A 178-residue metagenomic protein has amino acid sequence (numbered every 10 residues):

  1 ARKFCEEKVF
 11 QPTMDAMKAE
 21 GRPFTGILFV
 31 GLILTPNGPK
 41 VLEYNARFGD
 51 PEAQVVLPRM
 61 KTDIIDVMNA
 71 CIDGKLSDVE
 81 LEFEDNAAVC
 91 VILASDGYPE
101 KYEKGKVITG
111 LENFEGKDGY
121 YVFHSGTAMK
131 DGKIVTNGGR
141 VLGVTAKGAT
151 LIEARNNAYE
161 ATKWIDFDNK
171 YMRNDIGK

Functional and structural regions predicted by a protein language model:
A1: Glycine-rich phosphate-binding loop plus the immediately following alpha-helix
F4-P12, E153-E160: A non-catalytic, amphipathic alpha-helix used as a structural packing/dimerization or gating element in enzyme scaffolds
E6-L28, N45-K117: Active-site "cap" helix and flanking loop/linker of ATP-utilizing ligase/carboxylase catalytic domains
L28, K40-L42, Y121, R140: Protein kinase-like catalytic core scaffold
V30-L34, P39-F48, G126-T127: Short beta-strand elements
L34, L93-A94, H124, A146 (+1 more regions): Hydrophobic side chains in beta-strands
K104-G143: Generic long, charged, amphipathic alpha-helical segments
T127-D131, V135-K178: Generic C-terminus detector
